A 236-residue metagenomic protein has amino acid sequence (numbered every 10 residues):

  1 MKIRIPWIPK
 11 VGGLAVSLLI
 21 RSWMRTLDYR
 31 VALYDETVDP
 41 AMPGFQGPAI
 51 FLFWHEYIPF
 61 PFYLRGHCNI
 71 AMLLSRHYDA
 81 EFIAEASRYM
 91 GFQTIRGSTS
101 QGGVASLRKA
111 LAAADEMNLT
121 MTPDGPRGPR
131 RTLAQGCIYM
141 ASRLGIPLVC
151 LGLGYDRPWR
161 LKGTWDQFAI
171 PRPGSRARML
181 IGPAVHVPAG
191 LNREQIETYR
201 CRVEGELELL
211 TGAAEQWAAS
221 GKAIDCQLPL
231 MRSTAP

Functional and structural regions predicted by a protein language model:
M1-H67, A84, R172, E204-P236: Membrane-anchoring hydrophobic helices of lipid-metabolizing enzymes
G47-Q101, A105, R160: Catalytic core of membrane glycerolipid acyltransferases/transacylases, capturing the structured, soluble-facing
L52, T120-P123, V149-G152: Short, conserved beta-strand edge motifs with alternating hydrophobic and charged residues
E56, S75, D124, L153-Y155: Cofactor-binding loop segments of dinucleotide-utilizing enzymes, especially the Rossmann-like FAD- and NAD(P)+-binding
N69-A71, Q93, N118, G145-C150: Proline-centered loop/turn at the N-terminus of a beta-strand
Y89-G91, A113-A114, W165-R172: Short, hinge-like loop/turn segments at secondary-structure boundaries
G97, K109-L144: Catalytic-site beta-strand/loop segments enriched in glycine and acidic/polar residues
Q135-N192: A cross-family acyltransferase "interaction/gating" segment
